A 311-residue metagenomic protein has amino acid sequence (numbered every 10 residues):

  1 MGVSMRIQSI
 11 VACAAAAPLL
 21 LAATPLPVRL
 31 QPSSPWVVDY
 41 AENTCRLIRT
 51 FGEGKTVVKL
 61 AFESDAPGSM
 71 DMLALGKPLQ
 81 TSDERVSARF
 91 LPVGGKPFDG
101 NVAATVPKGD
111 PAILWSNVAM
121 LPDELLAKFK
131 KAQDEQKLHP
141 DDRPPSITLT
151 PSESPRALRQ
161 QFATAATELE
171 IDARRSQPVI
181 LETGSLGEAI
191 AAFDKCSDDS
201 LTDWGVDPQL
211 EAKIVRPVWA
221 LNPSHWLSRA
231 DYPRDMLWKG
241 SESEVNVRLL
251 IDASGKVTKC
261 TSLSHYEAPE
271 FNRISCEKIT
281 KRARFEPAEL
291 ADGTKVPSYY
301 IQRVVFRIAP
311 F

Functional and structural regions predicted by a protein language model:
M1-S9: Positively charged n-region of N-terminal signal peptides that target proteins for export
S9-T24: Hydrophobic h-region of N-terminal signal peptides that target proteins for export in Gram-negative bacteria
T24-R89: An ectodomain-focused feature that recognizes extracytoplasmic/extracellular
K77-M120: Predominantly extracellular/secreted and cell-surface proteins with exposed, flexible low-complexity segments
T105-L227: Internal interaction segment
L210-R248, R273-F311: Short proline/glycine- and basic residue-enriched helix-capping loop/turn segments at helix->loop/beta transitions
R234-D235, S264-E270: A short acidic/small-residue loop/turn micro-motif
D252, V257, L290: Short, acidic, Ser/Thr-enriched surface-loop or helix-capping motifs
